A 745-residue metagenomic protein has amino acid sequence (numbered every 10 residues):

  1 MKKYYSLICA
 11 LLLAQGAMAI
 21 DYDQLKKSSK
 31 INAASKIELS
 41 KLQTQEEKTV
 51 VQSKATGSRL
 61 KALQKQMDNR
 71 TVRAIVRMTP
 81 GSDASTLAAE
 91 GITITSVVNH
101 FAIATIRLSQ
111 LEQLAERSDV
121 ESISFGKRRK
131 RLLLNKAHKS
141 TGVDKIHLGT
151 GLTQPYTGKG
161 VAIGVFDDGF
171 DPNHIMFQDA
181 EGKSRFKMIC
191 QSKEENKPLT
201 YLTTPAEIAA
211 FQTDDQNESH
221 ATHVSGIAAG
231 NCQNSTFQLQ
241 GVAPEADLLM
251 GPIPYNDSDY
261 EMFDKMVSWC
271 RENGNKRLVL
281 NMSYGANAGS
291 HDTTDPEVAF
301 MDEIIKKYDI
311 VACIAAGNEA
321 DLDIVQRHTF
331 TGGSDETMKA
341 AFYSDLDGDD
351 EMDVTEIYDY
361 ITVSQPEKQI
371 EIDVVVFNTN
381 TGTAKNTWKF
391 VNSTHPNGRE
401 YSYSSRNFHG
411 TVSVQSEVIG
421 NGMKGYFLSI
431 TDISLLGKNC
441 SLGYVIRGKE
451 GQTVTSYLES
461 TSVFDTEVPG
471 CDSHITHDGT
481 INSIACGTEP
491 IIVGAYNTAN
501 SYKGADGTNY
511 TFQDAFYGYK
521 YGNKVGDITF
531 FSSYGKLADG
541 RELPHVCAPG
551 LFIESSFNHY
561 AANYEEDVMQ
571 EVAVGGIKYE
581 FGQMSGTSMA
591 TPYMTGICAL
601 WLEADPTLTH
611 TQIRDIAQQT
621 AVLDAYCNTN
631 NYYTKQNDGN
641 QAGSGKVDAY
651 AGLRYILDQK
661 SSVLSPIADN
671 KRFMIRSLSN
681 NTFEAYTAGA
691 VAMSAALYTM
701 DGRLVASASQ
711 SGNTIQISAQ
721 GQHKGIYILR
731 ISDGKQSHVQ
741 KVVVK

Functional and structural regions predicted by a protein language model:
Y5, M18-Q154, V161-I163, I175 (+1 more regions): Autoinhibitory N-terminal propeptides
I20-D21, G149-D259, G274-L278, G289 (+10 more regions): Subtilisin-like serine protease catalytic core
K61-Q64, N273, R277-Y284, I310 (+7 more regions): C-terminal subdomain of the subtilisin-like protease fold in secreted/lumenal serine endopeptidases
Q154-Y156, G169-T222, G226, N378-S462 (+2 more regions): Active-site core segment of subtilase-fold serine proteases
K193-A206, D373-N392, N407, V412 (+3 more regions): Catalytic-core environment of secreted peptidases
S225-A228, L249-Y255, E356-N380, V546-K635: Hydrolase catalytic cores
A246, V267-D292, A315-A316, V445-E450 (+1 more regions): Short acidic, glycine-rich surface-loop motifs adjacent to enzyme active sites
P666-K745: C-terminal outer-membrane/trafficking sorting elements
